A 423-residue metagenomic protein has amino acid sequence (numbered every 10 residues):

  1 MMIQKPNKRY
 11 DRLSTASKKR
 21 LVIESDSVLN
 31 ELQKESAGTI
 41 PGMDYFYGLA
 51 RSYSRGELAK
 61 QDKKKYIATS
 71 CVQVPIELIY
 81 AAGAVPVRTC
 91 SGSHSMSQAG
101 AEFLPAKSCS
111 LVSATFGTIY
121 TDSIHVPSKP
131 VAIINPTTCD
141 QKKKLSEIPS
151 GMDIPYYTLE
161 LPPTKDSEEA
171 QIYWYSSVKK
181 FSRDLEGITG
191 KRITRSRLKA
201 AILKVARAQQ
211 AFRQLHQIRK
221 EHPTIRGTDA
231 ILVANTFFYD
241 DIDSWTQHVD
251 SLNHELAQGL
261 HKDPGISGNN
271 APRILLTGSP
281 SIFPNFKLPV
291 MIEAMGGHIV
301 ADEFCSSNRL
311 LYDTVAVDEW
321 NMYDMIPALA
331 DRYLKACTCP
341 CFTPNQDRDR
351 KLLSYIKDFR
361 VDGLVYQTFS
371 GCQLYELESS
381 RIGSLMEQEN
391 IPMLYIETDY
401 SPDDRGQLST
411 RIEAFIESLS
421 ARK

Functional and structural regions predicted by a protein language model:
M2-K65, K179, R183-Y312, C341: A charged, amphipathic alpha-helical module
A16-V28, Q33-T121, H125: Generic N-terminal leader/targeting and pre-domain segments
S70, L275-T277, Q367: Short hydrophobic segments within beta-strands
V72-Q73, L78-G92, A99-G100, S279-P344 (+1 more regions): Redox- and metal-dependent alpha/beta enzyme cores, enriched for Fe-S-associated oxidoreductases and cofactor-handling
G117-D184: Acidic/His-rich segments in extracytoplasmic proteins that coordinate ligands and/or metal ions
I119, T343-R360, L377-E378: A short, acidic, amphipathic alpha-helical segment used as a generic capping/interface helix at domain edges
P130, I356, R360-Y366: Proline-aspartate-enriched helix->loop->beta-strand connector
G383, E387, M393-K423: C-terminal regions of proteins
